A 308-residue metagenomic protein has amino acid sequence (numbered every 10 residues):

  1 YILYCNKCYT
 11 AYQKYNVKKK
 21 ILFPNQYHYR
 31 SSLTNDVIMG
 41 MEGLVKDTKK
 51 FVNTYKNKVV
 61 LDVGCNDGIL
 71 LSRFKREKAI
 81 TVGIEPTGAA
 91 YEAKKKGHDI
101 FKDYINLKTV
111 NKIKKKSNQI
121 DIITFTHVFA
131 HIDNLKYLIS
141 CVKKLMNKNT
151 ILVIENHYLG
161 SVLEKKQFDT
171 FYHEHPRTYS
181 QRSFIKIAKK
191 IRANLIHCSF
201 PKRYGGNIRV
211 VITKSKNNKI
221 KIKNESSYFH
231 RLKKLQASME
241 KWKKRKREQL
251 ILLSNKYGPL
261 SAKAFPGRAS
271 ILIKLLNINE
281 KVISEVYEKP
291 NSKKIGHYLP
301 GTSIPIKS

Functional and structural regions predicted by a protein language model:
Y1-Y4, Y9-E92, F101, Q167 (+4 more regions): Extended interfacial segments that mediate partner engagement and assembly in macromolecular machines
D47-T48, R73, V211, S215-S308: Hydrophobic, well-ordered beta-alpha structural blocks that scaffold small-molecule cofactor pockets
G97-V110, P305-K307: Conserved SAM-binding strand-loop segment of SAM-dependent methyltransferases
T124: A conserved beta-strand element that flanks and buttresses the S-adenosyl-L-methionine
H127-H131: A short His-aromatic
K136-I151: A short glycine-rich, Lys/Arg-flanked "PGG" loop and its adjoining helix->strand segment in the class I
L152-R177, Q181-S183: Short, glycine-/aromatic-enriched active-site segment of Class I SAM-dependent methyltransferases
A193-Y204: Conserved S-adenosyl-L-methionine
